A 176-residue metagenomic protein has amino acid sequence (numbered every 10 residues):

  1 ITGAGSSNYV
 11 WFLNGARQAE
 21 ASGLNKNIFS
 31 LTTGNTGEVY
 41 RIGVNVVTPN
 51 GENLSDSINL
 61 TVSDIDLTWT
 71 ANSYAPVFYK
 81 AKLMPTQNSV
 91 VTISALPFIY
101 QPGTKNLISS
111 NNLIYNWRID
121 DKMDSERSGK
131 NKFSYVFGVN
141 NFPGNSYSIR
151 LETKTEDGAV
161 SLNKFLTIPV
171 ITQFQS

Functional and structural regions predicted by a protein language model:
I1, M84-L107: A short beta-strand segment in extracellular, disulfide-stabilized domains
I1-V10, G103-N116: Solvent-exposed loop segments of extracellular immunoglobulin-like
G3, V10-L31, R118-F137: Surface-exposed, flexible coil segments in extracellular/virion-facing regions
Y9-F12, T92-A95, Y115-R118, S148: Short, structured motif recognition centered on aromatic/hydrophobic residues
T36-I42, P143-I149: Exposed beta-strand face motif in extracellular beta-rich ectodomains
V44-V46, L151-T153: Conserved structural position at the C-terminal beta-strand of extracellular beta-sandwich adhesion modules
T48-N59, E156-T167: Short, exposed coil/turn segments at beta-strand boundaries within extracellular/luminal domains
S57-T86, F165-S176: Short, compositionally biased P/S/T/A/G/V-rich stretches that sit at domain boundaries
